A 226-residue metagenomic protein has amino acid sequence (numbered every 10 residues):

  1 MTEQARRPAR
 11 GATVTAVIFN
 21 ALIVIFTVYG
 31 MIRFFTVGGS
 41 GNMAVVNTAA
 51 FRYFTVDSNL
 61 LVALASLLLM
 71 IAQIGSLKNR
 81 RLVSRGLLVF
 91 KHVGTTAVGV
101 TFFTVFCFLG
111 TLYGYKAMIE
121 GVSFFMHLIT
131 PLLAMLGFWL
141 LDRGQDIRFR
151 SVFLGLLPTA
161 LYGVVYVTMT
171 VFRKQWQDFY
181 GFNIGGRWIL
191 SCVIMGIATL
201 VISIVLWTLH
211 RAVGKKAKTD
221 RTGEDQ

Functional and structural regions predicted by a protein language model:
M1-A12: Short, Lys/Arg-rich, polar N-terminal cytosolic tail immediately upstream of the first transmembrane signal-anchor
T15-G30, T96-G99: Alpha-helical transmembrane segments
F34-M43, F106-Y115, M169-W176: Juxtamembrane "helix-exit" motif on the non-cytosolic side of transmembrane helices
A44-Y53, G86-L87, G114-M126, F149-F153 (+1 more regions): Non-cytosolic membrane-interface motifs at loop->transmembrane helix junctions
R80-A97, F149-L156: Interfacial segments of alpha-helical transmembrane regions
P131-I147: Alpha-helical transmembrane segments in multipass membrane proteins, preferentially the mid-helix core
V171-L209: Membrane-interface transmembrane-helix boundary segments in multi-pass integral membrane proteins
